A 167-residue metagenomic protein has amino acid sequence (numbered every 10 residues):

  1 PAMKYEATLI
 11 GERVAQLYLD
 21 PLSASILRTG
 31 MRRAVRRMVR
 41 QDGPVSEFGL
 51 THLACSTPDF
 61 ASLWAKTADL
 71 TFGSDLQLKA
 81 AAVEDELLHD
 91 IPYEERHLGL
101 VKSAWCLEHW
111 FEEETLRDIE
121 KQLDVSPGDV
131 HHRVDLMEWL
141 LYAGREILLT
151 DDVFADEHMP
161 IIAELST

Functional and structural regions predicted by a protein language model:
A2-T167: C-terminal helical accessory/scaffold domains
